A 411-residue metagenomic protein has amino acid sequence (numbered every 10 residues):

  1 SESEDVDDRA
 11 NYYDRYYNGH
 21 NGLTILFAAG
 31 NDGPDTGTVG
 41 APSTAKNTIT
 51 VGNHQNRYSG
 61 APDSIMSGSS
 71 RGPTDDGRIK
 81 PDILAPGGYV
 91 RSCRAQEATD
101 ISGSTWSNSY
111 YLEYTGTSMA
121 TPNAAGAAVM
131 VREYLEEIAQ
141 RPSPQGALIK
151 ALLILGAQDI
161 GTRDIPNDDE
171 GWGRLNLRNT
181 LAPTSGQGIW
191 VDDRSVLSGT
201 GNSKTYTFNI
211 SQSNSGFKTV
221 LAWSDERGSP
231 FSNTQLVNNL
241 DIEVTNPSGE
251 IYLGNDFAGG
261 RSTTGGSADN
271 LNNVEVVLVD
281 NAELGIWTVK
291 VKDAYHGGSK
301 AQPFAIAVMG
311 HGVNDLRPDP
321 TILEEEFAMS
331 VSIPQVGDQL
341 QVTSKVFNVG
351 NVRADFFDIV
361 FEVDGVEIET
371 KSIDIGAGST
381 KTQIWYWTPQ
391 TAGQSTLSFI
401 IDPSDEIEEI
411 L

Functional and structural regions predicted by a protein language model:
S1-I25, T36-G52, I65-A85, W172: Mature extracellular/periplasmic domains of secretome proteins
G30, D168-N238, P303-R317, S330: Secreted peptidase-domain scaffold signal
T38-A41, G87-R163: Hydrolase catalytic cores
Y110-L112, P166, E243-I306: Noncatalytic accessory or regulatory domains flanking protease catalytic cores in secreted, cell-surface, and selected
K204-Y206, N273-V277, S379-W385: Short strand-edge motifs at loop-to-beta-strand transitions and within beta-strands of extracellular beta-rich domains
S211-S213, S224-E226, A294, F347-V352: Short solvent-exposed strand-capping/beta-turn motif centered on an Asx-Ser/Thr pair
L221, V244-N246, V360-G365: Conserved aromatic beta-strand anchor motif in extracellular beta-sandwich/beta-rich domains
V313-L411: Extracellular/luminal regions of secreted and cell-surface proteins that mediate adhesion/ECM remodeling
